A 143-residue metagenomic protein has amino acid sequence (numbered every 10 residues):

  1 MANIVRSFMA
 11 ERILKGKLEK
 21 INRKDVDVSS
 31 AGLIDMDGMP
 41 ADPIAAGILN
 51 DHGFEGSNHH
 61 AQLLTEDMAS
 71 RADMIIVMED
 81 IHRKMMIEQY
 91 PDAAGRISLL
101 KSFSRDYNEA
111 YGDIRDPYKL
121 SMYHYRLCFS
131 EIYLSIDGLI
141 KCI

Functional and structural regions predicted by a protein language model:
M1-A72, K141-I143: Conserved active-site segments centered on acidic
F8, E79-D80: Short secondary-structure boundary segments
M74, D80-I143: Phosphate-binding/catalytic loops
